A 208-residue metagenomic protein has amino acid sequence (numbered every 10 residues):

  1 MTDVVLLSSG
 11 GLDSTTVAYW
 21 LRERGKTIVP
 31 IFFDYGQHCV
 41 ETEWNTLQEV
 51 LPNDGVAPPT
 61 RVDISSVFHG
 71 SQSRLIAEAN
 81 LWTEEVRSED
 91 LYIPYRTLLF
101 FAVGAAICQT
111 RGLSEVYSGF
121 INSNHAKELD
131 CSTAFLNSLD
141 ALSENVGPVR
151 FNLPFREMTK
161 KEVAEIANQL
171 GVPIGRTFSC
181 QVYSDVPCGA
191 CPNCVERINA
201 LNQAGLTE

Functional and structural regions predicted by a protein language model:
M1-L170: ATP-dependent adenylation/nucleotidyltransferase module used to activate substrates
P59-V62, P173-Q181: Conserved S-adenosyl-L-methionine
T83-V86, L170-R176, I198-Q203: A polyampholytic, Gly/Pro-enriched intrinsically disordered region
L98, A102, R176-N199: Local cysteine-cluster metal-coordination motifs and their immediate loop/turn environment, predominantly Fe-S cluster
E115, R150, I174, N202-G205: Secondary-structure transition/capping residues
Y183-S184, A204-E208: Short cysteine/histidine-rich metal-coordination sites, predominantly Zn2+-binding motifs
